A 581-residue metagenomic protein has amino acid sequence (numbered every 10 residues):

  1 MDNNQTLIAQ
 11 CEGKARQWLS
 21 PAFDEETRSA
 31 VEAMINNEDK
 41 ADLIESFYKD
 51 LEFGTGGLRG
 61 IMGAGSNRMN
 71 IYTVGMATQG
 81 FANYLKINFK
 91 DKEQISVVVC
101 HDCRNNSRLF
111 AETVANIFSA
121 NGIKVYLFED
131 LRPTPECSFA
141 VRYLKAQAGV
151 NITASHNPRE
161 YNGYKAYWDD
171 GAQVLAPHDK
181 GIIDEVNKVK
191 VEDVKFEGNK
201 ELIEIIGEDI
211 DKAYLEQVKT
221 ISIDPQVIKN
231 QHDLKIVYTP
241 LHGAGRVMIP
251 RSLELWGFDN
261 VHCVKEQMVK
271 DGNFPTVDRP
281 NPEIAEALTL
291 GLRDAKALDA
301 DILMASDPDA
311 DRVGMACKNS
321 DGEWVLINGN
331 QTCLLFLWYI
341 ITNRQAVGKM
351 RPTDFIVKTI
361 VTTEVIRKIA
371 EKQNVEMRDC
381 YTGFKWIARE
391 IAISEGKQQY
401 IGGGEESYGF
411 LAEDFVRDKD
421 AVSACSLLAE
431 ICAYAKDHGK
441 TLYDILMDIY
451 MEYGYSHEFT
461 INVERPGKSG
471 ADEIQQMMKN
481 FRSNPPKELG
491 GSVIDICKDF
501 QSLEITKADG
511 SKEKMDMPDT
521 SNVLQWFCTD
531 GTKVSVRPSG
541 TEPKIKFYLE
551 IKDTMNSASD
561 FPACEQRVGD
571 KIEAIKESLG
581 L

Functional and structural regions predicted by a protein language model:
I8-V114, E204-I236, A244: An N-terminal, well-structured beta->alpha segment
W18, A22, E26, D42-S46 (+3 more regions): Gly/Ser/Thr-enriched, mixed-charge loops and adjacent short helices that form phosphate/oxyanion-binding elements
F47-N67, A154-N157, I236, P240-S252 (+4 more regions): Conserved phosphate/anionic-ligand binding catalytic regions in large, soluble enzymes, centered on
V98-Y161, E254, D259-G314: N-terminal small/polar loop signature for handling phosphorylated ligands or for N-terminal nucleophile
F110-F118, Y161-W168, D311-Q331, I366: Short Gly/Thr/Asp-enriched flexible loops that form oxyanion-binding sites at enzyme active sites
Y167-K195, N330-T353, K358-K368, A421: Glycine-rich phosphate-binding loop plus the immediately following alpha-helix
K296, A300-I302, E323-V325, N343-R537 (+2 more regions): Phosphate-binding and adjacent anionic-ligand microenvironments
